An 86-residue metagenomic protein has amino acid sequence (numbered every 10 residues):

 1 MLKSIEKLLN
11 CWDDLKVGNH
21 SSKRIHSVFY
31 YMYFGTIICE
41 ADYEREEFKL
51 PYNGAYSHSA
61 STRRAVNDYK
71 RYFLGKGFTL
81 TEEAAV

Functional and structural regions predicted by a protein language model:
M1-V86: Terminal leader/tail segments of proteins
